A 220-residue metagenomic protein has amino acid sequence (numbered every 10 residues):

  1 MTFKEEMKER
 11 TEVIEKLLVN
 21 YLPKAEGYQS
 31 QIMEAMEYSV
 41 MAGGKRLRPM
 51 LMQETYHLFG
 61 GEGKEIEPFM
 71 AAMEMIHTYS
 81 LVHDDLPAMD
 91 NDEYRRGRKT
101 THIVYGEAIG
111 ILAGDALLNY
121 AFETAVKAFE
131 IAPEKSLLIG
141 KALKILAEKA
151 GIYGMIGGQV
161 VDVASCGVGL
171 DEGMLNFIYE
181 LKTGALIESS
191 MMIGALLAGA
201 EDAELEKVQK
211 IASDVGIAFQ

Functional and structural regions predicted by a protein language model:
M1-Y21: N-terminal export signals and maturation junctions of secreted/periplasmic proteins
V13, V19-Q220: Mg2+-dependent prenyl diphosphate-binding active-site environment of isoprenoid biosynthetic enzymes
